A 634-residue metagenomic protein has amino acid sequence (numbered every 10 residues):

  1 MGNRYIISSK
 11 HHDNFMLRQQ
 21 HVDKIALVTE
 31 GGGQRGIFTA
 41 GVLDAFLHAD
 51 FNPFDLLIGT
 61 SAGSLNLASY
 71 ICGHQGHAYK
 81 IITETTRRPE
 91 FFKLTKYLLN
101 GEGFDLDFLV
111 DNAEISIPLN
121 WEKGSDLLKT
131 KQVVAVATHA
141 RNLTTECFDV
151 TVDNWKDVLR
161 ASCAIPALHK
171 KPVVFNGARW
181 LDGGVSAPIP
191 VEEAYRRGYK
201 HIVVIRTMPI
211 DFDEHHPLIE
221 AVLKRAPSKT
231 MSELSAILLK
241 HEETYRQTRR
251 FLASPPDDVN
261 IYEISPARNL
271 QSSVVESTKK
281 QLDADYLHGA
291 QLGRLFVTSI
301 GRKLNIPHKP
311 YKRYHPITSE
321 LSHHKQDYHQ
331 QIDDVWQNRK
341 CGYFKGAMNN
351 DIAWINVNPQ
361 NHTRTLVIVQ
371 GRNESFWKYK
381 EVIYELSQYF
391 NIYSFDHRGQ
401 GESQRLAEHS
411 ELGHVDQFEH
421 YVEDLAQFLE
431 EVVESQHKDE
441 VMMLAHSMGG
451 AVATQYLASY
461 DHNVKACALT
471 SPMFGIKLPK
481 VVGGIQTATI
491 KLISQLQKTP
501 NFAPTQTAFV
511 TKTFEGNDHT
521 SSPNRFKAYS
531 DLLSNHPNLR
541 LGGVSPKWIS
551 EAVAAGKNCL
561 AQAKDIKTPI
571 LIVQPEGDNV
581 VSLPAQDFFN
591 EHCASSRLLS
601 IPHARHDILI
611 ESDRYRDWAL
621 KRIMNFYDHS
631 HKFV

Functional and structural regions predicted by a protein language model:
M1-L57, A68-H315: Patatin-like phospholipase
K312-K345, W354-V357: An N-terminal hydrophobic leader/cap segment in hydrolases
E385-E408: Conserved alpha/beta-hydrolase
G413-V433: Alpha/beta-hydrolase active-site loop
A453-N538: Alpha/beta-hydrolase-fold enzymes
I566, I572-Q574, D578: Short beta-strand/loop motif that positions the catalytic acidic residue of the alpha/beta-hydrolase fold
N579-A585: Conserved alpha/beta-hydrolase "acid-adjacent" motif
P602-V634: Catalytic active-site module of serine/aspartate enzymes centered on a nucleophile-bearing elbow/loop
